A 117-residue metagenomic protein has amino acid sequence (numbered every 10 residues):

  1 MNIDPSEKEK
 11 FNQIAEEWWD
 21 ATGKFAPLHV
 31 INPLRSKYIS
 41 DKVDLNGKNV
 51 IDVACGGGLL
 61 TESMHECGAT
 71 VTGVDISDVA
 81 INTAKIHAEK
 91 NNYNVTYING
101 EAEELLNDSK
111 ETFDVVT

Functional and structural regions predicted by a protein language model:
M1-W19: N-terminal, positively charged/glycine-rich alpha-helical extensions of SAM-dependent methyltransferases
K10, L34-Y38, T83: Alpha-helical elements of Rossmann-like donor-binding domains used by nucleotide-donor carbohydrate transfer enzymes
T22-A26: Class I SAM-dependent methyltransferase Rossmann-like catalytic core, especially the SAM/SAH-binding loop
H29-N46: Conserved alpha-helix/loop element of class I SAM-dependent methyltransferases that forms part of the SAM/SAH-binding
K48, Y93, E111: Structured loop/turn residues at beta-strand edges in well-structured enzyme cores
K48-A54: Conserved class I S-adenosyl-L-methionine
I51, L59-E104: Class I SAM-dependent methyltransferase SAM/SAH-binding core
N107-V116: A short acidic, Gly/Pro-enriched loop at the edge of an enzyme's catalytic core that lines a small-molecule cofactor
